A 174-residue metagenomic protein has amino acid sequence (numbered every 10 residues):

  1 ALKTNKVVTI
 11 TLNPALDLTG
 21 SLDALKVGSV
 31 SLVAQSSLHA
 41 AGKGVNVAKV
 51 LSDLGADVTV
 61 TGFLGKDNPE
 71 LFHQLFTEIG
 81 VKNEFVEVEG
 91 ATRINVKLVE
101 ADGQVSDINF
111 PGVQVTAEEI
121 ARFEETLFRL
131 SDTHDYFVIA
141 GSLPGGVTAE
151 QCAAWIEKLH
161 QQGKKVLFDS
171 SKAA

Functional and structural regions predicted by a protein language model:
A1-T61, E70: Glycine-rich phosphate/adenosyl-contacting loop at the front of the ribokinase-like
T9-I10, G62, F85, V138-I139 (+1 more regions): General beta-strand structural signal in soluble alpha/beta enzymes
T11-L16, E89-R93, K172-A173: Short glycine-enriched loops at secondary-structure junctions
V30-A34, F110-P111, I139-G141, H160: Short, basic, glycine/proline-bearing loop/turn elements
Q35-L38, G42, A91, Q114-E118 (+1 more regions): Residues at secondary-structure transition points
D53-Y136: Conserved N-terminal subdomain of the carbohydrate kinase-like
Y136-A174: Conserved beta-alpha-beta core of the PfkB/ribokinase-like small-molecule kinase fold
